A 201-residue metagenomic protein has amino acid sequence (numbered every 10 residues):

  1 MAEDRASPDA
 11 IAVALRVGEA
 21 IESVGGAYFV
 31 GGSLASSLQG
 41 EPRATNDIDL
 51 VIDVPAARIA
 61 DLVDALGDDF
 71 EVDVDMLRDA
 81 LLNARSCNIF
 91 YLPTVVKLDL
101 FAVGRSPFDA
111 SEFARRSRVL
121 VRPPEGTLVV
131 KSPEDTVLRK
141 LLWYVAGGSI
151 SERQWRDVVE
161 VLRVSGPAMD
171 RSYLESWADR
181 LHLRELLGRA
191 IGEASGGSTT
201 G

Functional and structural regions predicted by a protein language model:
M1-G201: Compositionally biased terminal segments of proteins
